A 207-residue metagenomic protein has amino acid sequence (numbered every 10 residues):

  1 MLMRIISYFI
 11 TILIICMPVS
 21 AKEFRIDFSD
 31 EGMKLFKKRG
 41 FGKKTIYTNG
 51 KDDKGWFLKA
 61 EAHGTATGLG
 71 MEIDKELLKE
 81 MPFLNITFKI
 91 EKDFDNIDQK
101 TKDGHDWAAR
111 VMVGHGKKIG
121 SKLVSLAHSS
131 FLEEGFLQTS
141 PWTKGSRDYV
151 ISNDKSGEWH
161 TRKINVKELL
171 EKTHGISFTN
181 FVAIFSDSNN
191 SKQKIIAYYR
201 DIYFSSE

Functional and structural regions predicted by a protein language model:
M3-T11: Sec-dependent signal peptide recognition, specifically the positively charged N-region followed immediately by
C16-P18: N-terminal signal peptide c-region/cleavage motif recognized by signal peptidases
A21-F41: Extracellular carbohydrate-recognition regions
F28, V182, R200-F204: Extracellular beta-strand elements of beta-rich domains used for carbohydrate recognition/degradation or cell-matrix
T48-L69: Short carbohydrate-recognition loop motifs
E72-L84, D103-G104, N153-S156, G175-I176: Extracellular/lumenal carbohydrate-interaction signature centered on repeated Trp-anchored short motifs
E91-K155, I195-Y198: Extracellular ligand-binding interfaces
D106-V111, K144-I196: Extracellular beta-strand ligand-recognition surfaces/modules
